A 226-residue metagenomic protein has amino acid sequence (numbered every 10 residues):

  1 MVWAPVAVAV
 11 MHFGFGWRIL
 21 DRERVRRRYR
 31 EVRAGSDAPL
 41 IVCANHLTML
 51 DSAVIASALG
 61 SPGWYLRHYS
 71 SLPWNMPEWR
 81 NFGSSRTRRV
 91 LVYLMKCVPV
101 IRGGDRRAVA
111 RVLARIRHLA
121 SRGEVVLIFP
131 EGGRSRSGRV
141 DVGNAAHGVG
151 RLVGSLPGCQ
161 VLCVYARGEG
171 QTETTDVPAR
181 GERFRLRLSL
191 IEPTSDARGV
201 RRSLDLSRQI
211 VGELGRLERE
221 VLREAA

Functional and structural regions predicted by a protein language model:
M1-R18, S84-K96, A110, P178-G181: Alpha-helical membrane-targeting segments
A9-P39, L190: A short, well-structured juxtamembrane/interface segment
V10-L20, R102-R107, G138-V140: Short, flexible loop segments at the rims of nucleotide/cofactor-binding pockets, characterized by
I19, N75, C97-P99, V161 (+1 more regions): Conserved beta-strand scaffold positions in the cores of enzyme catalytic domains, especially in NTP/NDP-utilizing
R22-E31, A56-G63, T194: Short regulatory "switch" loops immediately downstream of catalytic or recognition motifs within protein catalytic
A34-G104: Catalytic core of membrane glycerolipid acyltransferases/transacylases, capturing the structured, soluble-facing
A38, R106-A226: Non-catalytic C-terminal accessory region of glycerolipid acyltransferases and related lyso-lipid remodeling enzymes
